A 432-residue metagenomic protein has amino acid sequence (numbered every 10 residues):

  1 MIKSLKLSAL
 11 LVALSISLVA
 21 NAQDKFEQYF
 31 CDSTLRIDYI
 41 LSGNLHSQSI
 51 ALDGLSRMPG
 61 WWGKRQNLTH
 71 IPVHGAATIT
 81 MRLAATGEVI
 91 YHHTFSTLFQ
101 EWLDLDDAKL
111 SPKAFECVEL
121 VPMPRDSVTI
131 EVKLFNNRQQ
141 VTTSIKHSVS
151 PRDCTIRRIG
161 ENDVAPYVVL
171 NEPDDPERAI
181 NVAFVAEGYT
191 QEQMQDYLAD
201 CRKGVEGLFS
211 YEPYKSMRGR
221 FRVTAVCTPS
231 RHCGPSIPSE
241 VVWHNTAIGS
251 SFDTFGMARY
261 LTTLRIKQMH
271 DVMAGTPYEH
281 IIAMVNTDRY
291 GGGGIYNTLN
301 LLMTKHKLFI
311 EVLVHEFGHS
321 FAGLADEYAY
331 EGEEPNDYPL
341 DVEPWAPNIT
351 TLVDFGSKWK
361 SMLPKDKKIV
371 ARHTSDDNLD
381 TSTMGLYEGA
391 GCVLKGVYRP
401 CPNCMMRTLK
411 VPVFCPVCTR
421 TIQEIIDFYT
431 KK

Functional and structural regions predicted by a protein language model:
M1-A9: Bacterial N-terminal signal peptides that target proteins for export
S8-S17: Bacterial N-terminal signal peptides
F26, F30-L41, L45-S47, Y328-K432: Replace "(M1/M4/M9/M12/WLM)" with "(e.g., M1/M4/M8/M9/M12/M26/WLM)" and add "not limited to" to clarify scope
Y29-C154: Beta-strand-enriched, solvent-exposed domains that form extended recognition/catalytic surfaces
D153-K215, A225-P235: Fold-level signature of zinc-dependent metallopeptidase catalytic domains
D196-Y197, G293-E316: Short pre-active-site segment immediately N-terminal to the catalytic Zn-binding motif
R220-Y296: Active-site-proximal segments of metallohydrolase catalytic domains
F317-E333: Catalytic Zn2+-binding segment of zinc metalloproteases
